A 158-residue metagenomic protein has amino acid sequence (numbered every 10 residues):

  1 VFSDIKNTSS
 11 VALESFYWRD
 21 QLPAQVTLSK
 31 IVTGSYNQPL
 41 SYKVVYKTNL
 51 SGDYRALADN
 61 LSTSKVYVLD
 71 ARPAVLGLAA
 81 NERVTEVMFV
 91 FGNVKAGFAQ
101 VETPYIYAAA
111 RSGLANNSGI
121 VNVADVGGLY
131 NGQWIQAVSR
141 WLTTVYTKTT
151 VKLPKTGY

Functional and structural regions predicted by a protein language model:
V1-K6, V44, V151-K155: Short intrinsically disordered, low-complexity coil segments enriched in acidic
V1-Q21: Short beta-strand elements of extracellular/lumenal beta-sandwich folds
D4, Y67-I120, Y130: Low-complexity, intrinsically disordered segments enriched in Ser/Thr together with acidic residues
S10-L13, K47-N49, G127-N131: Long, low-complexity, polar and repeat-rich extracellular regions of very large Gram-negative surface proteins
L13, N37-P39, G119, Q136: Short edge beta-strand segments in beta-sheet-rich domains
Y17, Q21-M88: A surface/secretory-pathway sequence property marking extracellular, secreted, or lumenal proteins enriched
T27-L28, Y107-G157: Extracellular/luminal low-complexity Ser/Thr/Pro-rich, glycosylation-prone repeat/linker regions
